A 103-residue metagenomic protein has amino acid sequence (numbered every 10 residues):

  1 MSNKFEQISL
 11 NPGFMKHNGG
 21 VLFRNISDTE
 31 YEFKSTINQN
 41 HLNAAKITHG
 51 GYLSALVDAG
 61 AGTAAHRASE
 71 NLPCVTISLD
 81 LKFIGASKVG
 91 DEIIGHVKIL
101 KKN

Functional and structural regions predicted by a protein language model:
M1-N103: Terminal targeting signals and extreme-terminal segments of soluble enzymes
